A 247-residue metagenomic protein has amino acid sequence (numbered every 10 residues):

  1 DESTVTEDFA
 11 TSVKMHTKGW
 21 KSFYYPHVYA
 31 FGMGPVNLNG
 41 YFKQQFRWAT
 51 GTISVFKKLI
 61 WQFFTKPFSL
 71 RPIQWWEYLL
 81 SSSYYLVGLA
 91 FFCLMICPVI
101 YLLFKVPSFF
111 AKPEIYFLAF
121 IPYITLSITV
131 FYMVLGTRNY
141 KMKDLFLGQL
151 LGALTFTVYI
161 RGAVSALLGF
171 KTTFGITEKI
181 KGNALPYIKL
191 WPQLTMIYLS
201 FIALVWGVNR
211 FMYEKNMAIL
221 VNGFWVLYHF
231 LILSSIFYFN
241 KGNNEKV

Functional and structural regions predicted by a protein language model:
D1-L145, Q149-F156: Non-transmembrane catalytic domains and loops of membrane-associated enzymes and transporters that build or traffic
Y84-T173, P186-V247: Membrane-embedded multi-pass helical conduit in multi-pass membrane proteins, especially envelope-biosynthetic
I176-K181: Membrane-interfacial, low-structure loops and terminal tails that flank and connect transmembrane helices in multi-pass
